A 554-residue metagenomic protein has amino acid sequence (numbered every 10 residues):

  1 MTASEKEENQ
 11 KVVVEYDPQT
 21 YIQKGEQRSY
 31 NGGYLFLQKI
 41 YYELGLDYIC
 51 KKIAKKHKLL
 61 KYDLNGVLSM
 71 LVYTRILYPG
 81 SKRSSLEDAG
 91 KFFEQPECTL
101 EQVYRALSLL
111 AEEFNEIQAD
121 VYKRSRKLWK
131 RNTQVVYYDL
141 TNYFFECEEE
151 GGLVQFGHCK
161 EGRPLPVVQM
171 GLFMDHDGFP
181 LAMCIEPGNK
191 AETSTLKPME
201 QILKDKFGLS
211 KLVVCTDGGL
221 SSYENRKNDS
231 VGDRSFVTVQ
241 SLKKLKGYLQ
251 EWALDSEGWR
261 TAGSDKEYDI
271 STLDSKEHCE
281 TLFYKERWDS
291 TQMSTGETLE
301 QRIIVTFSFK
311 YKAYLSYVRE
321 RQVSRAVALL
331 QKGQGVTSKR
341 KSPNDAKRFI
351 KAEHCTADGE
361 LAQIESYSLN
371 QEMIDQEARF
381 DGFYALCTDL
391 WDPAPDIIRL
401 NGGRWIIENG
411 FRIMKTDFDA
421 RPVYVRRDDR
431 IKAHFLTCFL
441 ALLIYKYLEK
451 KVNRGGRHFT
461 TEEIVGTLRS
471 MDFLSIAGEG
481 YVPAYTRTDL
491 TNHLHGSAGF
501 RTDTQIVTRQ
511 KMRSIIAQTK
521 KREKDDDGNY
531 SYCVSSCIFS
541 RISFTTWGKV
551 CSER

Functional and structural regions predicted by a protein language model:
M1-E8, V13-G32, L44-S543, W547-G548: Anion-binding and metal-coordination hotspots
Q38-I40: Structured, non-catalytic alpha/beta "coupling" segments that mediate domain-domain communication and provide generic
